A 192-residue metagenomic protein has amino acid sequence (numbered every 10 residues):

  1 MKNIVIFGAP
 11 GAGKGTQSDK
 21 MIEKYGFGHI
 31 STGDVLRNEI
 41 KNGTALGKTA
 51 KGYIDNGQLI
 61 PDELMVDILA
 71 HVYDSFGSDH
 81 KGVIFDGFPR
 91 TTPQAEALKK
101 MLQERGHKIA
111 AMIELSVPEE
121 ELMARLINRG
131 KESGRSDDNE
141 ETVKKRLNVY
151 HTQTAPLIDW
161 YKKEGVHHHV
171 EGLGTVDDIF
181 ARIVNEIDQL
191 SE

Functional and structural regions predicted by a protein language model:
M1-E192: Glycine-rich phosphate-binding loop of ATP-dependent small-molecule kinases
